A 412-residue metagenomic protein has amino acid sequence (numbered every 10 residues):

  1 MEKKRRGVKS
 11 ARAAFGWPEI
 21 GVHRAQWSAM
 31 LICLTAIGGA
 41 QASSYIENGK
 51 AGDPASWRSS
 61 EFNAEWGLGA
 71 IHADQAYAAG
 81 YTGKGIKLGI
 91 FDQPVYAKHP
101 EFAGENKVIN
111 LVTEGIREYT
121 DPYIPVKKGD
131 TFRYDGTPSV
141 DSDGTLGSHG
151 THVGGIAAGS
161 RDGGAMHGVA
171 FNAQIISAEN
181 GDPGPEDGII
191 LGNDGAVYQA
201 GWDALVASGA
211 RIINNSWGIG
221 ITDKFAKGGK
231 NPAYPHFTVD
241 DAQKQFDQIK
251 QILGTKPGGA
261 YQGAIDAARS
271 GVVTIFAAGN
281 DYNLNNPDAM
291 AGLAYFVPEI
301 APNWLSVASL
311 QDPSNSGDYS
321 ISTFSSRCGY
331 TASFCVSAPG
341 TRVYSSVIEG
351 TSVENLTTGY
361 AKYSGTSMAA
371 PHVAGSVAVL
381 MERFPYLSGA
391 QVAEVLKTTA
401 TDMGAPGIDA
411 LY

Functional and structural regions predicted by a protein language model:
M1-A42: Gram-negative bacterial Sec-dependent N-terminal signal peptides
L34-N48, T401-Y412: Primarily extracellular Gram-negative trimeric autotransporter adhesin
S44-G49, G83-K84, T145-S148, S160-G163 (+4 more regions): Substrate-binding/access-modulating region of protease and related hydrolase catalytic domains
S44-P54, A64-E65, D74-D194, A207-I212 (+5 more regions): Subtilisin-like serine protease catalytic core
I90-P94, I156-S160, A170-A173, A178-D182 (+9 more regions): Active-site-proximal beta-strand/loop segments in catalytic clefts of secreted hydrolases
D92, T113-G129, S270, A294-E382 (+1 more regions): Extracellular S/T/G-rich loop segment that most often corresponds to the catalytic His/Ser-adjacent loop
K98-E105, D187-I190, K224-G228, N286-D288 (+3 more regions): Short, solvent-exposed loop/turn and secondary-structure capping segments
Y261, P371, Y386-D409: N-terminal globular core domains of eukaryotic regulatory proteins
